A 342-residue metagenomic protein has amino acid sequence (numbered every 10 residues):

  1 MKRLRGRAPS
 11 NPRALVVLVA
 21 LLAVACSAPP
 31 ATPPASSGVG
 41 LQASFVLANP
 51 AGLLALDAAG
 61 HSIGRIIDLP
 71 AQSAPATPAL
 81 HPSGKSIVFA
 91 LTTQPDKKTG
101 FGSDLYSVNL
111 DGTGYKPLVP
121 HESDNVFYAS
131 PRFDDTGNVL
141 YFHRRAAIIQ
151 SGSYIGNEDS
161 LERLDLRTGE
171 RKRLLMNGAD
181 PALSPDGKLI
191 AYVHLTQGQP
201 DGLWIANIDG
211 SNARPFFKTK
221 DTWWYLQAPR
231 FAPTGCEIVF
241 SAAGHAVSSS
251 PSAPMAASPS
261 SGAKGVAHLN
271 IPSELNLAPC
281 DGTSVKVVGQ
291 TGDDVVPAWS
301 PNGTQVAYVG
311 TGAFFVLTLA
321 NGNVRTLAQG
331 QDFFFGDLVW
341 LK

Functional and structural regions predicted by a protein language model:
K2, C26-K342: Sequence signature of WD/YWTD-type beta-propeller architectures
K2-L15: Bacterial N-terminal signal peptides that target proteins for export
A14-A25: Bacterial N-terminal signal peptides
